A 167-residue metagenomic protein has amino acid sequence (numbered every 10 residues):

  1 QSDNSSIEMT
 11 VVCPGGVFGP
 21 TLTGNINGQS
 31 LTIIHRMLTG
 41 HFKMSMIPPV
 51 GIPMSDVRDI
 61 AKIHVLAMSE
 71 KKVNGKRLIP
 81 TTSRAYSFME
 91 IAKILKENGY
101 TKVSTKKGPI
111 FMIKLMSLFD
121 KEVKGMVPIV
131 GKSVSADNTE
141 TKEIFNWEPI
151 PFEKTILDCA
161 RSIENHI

Functional and structural regions predicted by a protein language model:
D3-I7, G19-I33, A67-L78: Glycine/proline-rich active-site loop of Rossmann-fold NAD(P)-dependent oxidoreductases
S6-E8, Y100-K102, N146: A generic structural signal for alpha->beta connector loops
P14-V50: C-terminal beta-strand-loop-alpha-helix "lid" module of Rossmann-like NAD(P)-dependent dehydrogenases
H35-L78, K93: Alpha-helical substrate-binding/gating segment
V57, M116-E148: Conserved C-terminal active-site "lid" loop/helix of NAD(P)H-dependent oxidoreductases that clamps the redox cofactor
I63-K124, F152-I167: Mid/C-terminal beta-alpha module of Rossmann-like enzyme folds, strongest in SDR-family dehydrogenases/epimerases
